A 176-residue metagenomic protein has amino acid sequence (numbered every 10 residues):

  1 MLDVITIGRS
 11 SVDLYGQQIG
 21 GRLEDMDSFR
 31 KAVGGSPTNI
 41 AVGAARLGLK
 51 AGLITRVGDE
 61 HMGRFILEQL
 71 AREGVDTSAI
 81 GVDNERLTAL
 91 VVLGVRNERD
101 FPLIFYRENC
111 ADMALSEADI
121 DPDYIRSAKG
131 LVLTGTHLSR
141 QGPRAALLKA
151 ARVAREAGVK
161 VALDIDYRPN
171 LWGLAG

Functional and structural regions predicted by a protein language model:
M1-D76, R99, L115: Glycine-rich phosphate/adenosyl-contacting loop at the front of the ribokinase-like
M1-I5, A71, T77, N97-G176: Ribokinase/PfkB-type carbohydrate-kinase core domain
S10, R86, H137: Flexible, active-site-proximal loop/turn residues at the rims of small-molecule/cofactor binding pockets and catalytic
I54-T55, N84, G135: Small/polar loops that bind or transfer phosphate-bearing groups
G58-D59, N84, R168-P169: Conserved beta-strand edge residues that scaffold enzyme active sites
H61-G63, L87-A89, L171-W172: Short secondary-structure boundary/hinge segments and terminal tails
A79-T88: A short, structured active-site edge motif that brings together acidic residues
L90-G94: Short beta-strand scaffold segments in enzyme catalytic cores
